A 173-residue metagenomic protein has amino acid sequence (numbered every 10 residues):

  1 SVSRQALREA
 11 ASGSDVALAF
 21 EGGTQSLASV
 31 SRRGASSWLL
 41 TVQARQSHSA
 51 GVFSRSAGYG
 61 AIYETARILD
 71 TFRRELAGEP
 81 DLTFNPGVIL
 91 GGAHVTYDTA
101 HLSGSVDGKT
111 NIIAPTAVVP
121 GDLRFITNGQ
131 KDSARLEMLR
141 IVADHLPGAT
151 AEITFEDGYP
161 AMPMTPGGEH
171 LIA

Functional and structural regions predicted by a protein language model:
S1: Active-site metal-coordination/substrate-binding segment of hydrolases, especially metallo-dependent peptidases
A6, A35-S36: Glycine-rich, phosphate-binding/catalytic loops in enzymes
A6-Q25: A glycine-rich helix N-cap at a beta->alpha junction
G23, V30, S37-A173: Metal-dependent amide/peptide-bond hydrolase catalytic core, centered on the "pita-bread" metallohydrolase fold
